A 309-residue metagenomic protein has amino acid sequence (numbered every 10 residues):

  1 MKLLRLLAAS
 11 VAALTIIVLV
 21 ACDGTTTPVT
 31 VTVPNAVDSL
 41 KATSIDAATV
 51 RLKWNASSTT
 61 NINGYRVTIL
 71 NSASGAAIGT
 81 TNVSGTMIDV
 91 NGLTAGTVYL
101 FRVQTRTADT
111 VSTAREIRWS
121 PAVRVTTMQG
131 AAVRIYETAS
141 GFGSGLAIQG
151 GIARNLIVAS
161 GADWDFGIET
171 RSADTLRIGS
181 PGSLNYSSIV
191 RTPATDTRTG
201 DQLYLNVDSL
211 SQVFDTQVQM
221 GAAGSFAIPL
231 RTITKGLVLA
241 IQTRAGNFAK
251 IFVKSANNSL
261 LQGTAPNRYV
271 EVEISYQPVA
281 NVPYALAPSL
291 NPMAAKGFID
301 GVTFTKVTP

Functional and structural regions predicted by a protein language model:
M1-V11: Bacterial N-terminal signal peptides that target proteins for export
I17-A21: C-terminal motif of bacterial Sec signal peptides marking the signal peptidase cleavage site
D23-V33, A95, T107-A132: Extracellular fibronectin type III
V31-K41: Proline-enriched interdomain boundary motifs that mark the N-terminal boundary and often initiate the first structured
A48-N61: Conserved aromatic anchor
G64-G96, A108-P121: Recognizes extended acidic, P/S/T-rich segments that occur within or adjacent to Ig-like beta-sandwich modules
V83, V98, R118-P309: Surface-exposed, beta-sheet-biased, low-hydrophobicity segments with strongly acidic/polar composition
Y99-V103: Hydrophobic/tyrosine-rich beta-strand signature of extracellular beta-sandwich/beta-rich modules, prominently
